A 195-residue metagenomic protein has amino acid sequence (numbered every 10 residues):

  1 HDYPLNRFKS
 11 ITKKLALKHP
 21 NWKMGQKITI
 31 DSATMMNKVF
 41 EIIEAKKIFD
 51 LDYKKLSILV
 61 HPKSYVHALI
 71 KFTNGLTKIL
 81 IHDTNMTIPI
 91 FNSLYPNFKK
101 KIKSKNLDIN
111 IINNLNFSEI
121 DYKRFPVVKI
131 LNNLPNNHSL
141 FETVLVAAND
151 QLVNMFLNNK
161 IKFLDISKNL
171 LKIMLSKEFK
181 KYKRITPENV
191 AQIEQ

Functional and structural regions predicted by a protein language model:
H1-Q195: Catalytic, metal-anchored helix/loop core of enzyme active sites in primary metabolism
